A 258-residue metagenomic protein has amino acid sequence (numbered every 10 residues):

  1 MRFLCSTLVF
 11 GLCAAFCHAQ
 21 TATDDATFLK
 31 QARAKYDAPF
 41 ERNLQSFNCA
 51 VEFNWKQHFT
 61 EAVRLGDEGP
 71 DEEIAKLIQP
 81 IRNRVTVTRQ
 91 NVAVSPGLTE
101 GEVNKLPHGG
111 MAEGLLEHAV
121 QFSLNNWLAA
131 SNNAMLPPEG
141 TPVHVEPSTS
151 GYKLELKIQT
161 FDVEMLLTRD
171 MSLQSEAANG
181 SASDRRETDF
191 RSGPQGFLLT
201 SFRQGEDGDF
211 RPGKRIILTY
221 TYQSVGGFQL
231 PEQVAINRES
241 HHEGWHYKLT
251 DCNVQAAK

Functional and structural regions predicted by a protein language model:
M1-C5: Positively charged n-region of N-terminal signal peptides that target proteins for export
S6-A15: Bacterial N-terminal signal peptides
A19-Q57, G151: N-terminal leader/targeting segments and the immediate start of mature chains
F40, K76-I78, V85-T86, P137-S148 (+3 more regions): Short, exposed beta-strand/loop patches in secreted or surface proteins that constitute
H58-L65, E206-R211: Flexible, membrane-facing loop/turn or short amphipathic-helix motifs that contact lipid bilayers or gate lipid-binding
R64-S95, D162-A177, K248-K258: A short, surface-exposed beta-strand/turn
E73-N133, K157, E164, N179-S181: An acidic-aromatic
T149-K258: Gly/Pro-enriched, hydrophobic low-complexity segments that function as extracytoplasmic propeptides/linkers
